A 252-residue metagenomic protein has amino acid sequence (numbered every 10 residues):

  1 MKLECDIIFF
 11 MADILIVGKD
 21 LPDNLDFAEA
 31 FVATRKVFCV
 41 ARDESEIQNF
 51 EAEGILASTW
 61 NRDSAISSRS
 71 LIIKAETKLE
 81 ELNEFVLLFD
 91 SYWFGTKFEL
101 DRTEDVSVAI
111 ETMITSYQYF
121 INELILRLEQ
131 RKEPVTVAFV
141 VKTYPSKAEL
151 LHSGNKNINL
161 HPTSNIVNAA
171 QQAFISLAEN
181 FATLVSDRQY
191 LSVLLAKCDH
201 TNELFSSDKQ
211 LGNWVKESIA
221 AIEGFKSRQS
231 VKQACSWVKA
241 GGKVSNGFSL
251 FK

Functional and structural regions predicted by a protein language model:
L3-R42: Canonical Rossmann dinucleotide-binding motif of NAD(H)/NADP(H)-dependent dehydrogenases/reductases, specifically
G18-D20, N24, S91-F120, L126-S186 (+1 more regions): Catalytic loop of short-chain dehydrogenase/reductase
D23-D26, E44-F50, K147: Short, charged/polar "capping" segments at the starts of alpha-helices and the immediately preceding loops
S45, E53-S58, D90-F98: Short beta->alpha connector loops of Rossmann-like oxidoreductase domains
F50-S70: Rossmann-fold cofactor-recognition segment
A75-E80: Glycine-rich phosphate-binding loop signature in dinucleotide/nucleotide-binding domains
N83-L87: N-terminal Rossmann-like NAD(P) cofactor-binding module of classical short-chain dehydrogenase/reductase
Q172, T183-K252: C-terminal helical subdomain
